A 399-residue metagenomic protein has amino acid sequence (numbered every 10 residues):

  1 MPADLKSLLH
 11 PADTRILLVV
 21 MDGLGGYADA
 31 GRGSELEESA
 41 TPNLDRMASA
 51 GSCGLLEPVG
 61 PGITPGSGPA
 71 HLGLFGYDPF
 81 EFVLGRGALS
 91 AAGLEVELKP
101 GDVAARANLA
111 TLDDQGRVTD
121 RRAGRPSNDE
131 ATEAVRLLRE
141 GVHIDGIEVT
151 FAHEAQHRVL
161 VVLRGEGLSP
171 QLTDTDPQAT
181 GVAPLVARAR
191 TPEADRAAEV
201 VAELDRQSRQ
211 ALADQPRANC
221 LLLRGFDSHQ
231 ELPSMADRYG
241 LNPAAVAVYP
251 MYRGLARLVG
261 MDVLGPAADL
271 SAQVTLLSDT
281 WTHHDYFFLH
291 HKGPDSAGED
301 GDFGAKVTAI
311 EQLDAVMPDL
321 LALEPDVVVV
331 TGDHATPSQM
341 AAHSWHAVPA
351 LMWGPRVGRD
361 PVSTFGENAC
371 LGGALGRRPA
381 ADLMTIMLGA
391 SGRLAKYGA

Functional and structural regions predicted by a protein language model:
M1-A399: Feature captures the catalytic ectodomains and active-site-proximal regions of enzymes that hydrolyze or transfer
